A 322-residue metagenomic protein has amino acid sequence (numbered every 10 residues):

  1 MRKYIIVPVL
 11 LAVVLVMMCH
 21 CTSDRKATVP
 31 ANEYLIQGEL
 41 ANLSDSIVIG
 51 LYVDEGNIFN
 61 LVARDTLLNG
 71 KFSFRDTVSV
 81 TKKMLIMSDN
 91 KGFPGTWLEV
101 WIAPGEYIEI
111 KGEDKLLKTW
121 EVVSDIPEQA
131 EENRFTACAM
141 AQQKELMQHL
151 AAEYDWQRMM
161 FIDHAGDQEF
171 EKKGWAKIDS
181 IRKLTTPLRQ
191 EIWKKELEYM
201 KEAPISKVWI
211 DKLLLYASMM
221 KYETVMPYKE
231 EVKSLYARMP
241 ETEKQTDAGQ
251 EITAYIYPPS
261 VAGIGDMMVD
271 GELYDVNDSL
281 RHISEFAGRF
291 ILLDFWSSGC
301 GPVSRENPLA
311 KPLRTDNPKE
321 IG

Functional and structural regions predicted by a protein language model:
M1-P8: Bacterial N-terminal signal peptides that target proteins for export
M17-H20: C-terminal motif of bacterial Sec signal peptides marking the signal peptidase cleavage site
T22-P187, E191-K194: A non-transmembrane, solvent-exposed segment enriched in polar/low-complexity residues
S180-L184, M220-K229: Short coil/turn connectors between adjacent alpha-helices in alpha-solenoid helical repeat scaffolds
P204-M220, Q250: Amphipathic alpha-helical repeat scaffolds of TPR domains
P227-Y274, S284-F286, T315: N-proximal helix/coil linker or "cap" segments that precede and/or mark the start of modular domains
S279-S304, A310: Short active-site neighborhood of thiol/selenol oxidoreductases, capturing the structured segment around
R305-G322: Conserved helix-turn-beta segment immediately C-terminal to the redox Cys motif in thioredoxin-like folds
